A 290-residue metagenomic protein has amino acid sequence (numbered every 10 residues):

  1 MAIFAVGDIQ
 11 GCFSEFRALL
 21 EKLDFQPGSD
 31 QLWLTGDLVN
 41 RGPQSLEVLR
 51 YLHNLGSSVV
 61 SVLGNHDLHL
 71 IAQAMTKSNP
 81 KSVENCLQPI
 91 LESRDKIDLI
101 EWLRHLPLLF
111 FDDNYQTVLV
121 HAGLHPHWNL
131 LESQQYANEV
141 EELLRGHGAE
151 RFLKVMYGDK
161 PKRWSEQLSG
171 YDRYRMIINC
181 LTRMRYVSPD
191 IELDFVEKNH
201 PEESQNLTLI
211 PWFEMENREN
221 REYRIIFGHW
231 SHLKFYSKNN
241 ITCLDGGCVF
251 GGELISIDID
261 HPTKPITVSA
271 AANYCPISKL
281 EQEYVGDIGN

Functional and structural regions predicted by a protein language model:
M1-L55, L68: N-terminal active-site segment of His-dependent metallophosphoesterases
A2-Q10, T117-G123, C243-L244: Active-site-proximal beta-strand elements of phosphoester/diester hydrolases
A5, L34, S61-V62, V118 (+2 more regions): Residue-level marker for buried hydrophobic side chains located in beta-strands that build the well-ordered beta-sheet
D8, D37, L52, G64-N65 (+5 more regions): Divalent metal-coordination and catalytic microenvironments
C12-S14, N40-G42, D67-A72, H127 (+2 more regions): Active-site environment of divalent metal-dependent phosphoester hydrolases
P27-D30, G56-S58, L119, E222: A general structural motif
L46-V48, N54-G170: Active-site neighborhood of divalent metal-dependent phosphoester bond hydrolases
Q134-N290: Acidic, His/Gly-rich catalytic cores of divalent-metal-dependent hydrolytic chemistry
